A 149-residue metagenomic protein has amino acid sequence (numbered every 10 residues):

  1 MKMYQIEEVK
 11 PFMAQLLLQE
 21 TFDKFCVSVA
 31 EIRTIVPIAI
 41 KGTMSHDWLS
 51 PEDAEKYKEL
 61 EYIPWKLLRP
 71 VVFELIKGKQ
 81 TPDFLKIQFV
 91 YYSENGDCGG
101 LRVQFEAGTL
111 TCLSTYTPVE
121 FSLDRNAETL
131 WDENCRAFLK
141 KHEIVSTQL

Functional and structural regions predicted by a protein language model:
M1-I63: Charge-rich, low-complexity N-terminal segments
M3-I6, L68, L101, G108 (+2 more regions): Generic alpha-helix detector with strongest preference for long hydrophobic helices that associate with membranes
V9, I32, K41-T43, V90-E94 (+2 more regions): Generic structural motif
K56-T109: Surface-exposed, low-hydrophobicity interaction/linker segments
C112-L149: Mixed-charge, glycine-accented linear interaction segment located at domain edges/termini
